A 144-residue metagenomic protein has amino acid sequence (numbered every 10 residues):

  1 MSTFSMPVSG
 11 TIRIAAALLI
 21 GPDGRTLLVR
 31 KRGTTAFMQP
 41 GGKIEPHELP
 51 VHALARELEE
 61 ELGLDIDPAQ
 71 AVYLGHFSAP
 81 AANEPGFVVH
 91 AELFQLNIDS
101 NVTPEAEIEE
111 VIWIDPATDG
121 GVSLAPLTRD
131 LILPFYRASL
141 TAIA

Functional and structural regions predicted by a protein language model:
S2-T26, K43: Conserved N-terminal beta-strand and adjoining loop/helix that marks the start of the Nudix/MutT-like hydrolase domain
P7-S9, Y136-A144: Generic C-terminal helix-cap and adjacent flexible tail
L19-I20, L28, L96, W113: Conserved hydrophobic "DFG−1" position in protein kinase catalytic cores
G21, R25-E61, D65: Conserved Nudix-box catalytic region and its N-terminal flanking loop in Nudix hydrolases and closely related
I44-L49, E84, I108, V122-P126: Residues at secondary-structure transition points
D65-G75: A short coil-to-beta-strand element that immediately follows conserved catalytic motifs
F77-T103, F135: Active-site-adjacent beta-strand/loop module that shapes the phosphate/pyrophosphate-binding cleft
L93-Q95, T103-R137: NUDIX/MutT-family hydrolases
